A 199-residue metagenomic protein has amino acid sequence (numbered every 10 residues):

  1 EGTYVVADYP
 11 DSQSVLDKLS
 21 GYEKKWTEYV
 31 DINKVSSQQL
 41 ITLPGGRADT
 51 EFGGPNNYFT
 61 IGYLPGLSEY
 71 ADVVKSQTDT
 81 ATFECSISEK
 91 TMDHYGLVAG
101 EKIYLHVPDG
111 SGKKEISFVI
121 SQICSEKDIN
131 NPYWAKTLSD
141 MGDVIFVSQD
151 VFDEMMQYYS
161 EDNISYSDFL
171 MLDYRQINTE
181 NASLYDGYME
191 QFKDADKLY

Functional and structural regions predicted by a protein language model:
E1-Y199: Membrane transport/envelope proteins' first extracytoplasmic loop
